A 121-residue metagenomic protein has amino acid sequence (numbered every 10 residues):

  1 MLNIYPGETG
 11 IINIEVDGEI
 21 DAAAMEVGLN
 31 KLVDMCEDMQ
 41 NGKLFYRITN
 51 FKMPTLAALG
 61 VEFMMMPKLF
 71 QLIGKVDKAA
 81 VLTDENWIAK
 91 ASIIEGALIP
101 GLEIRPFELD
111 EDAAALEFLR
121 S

Functional and structural regions predicted by a protein language model:
M1-S121: Amphipathic, Lys/Arg-enriched alpha-helical "gate/interface" segment within cytosolic domains that mediates
